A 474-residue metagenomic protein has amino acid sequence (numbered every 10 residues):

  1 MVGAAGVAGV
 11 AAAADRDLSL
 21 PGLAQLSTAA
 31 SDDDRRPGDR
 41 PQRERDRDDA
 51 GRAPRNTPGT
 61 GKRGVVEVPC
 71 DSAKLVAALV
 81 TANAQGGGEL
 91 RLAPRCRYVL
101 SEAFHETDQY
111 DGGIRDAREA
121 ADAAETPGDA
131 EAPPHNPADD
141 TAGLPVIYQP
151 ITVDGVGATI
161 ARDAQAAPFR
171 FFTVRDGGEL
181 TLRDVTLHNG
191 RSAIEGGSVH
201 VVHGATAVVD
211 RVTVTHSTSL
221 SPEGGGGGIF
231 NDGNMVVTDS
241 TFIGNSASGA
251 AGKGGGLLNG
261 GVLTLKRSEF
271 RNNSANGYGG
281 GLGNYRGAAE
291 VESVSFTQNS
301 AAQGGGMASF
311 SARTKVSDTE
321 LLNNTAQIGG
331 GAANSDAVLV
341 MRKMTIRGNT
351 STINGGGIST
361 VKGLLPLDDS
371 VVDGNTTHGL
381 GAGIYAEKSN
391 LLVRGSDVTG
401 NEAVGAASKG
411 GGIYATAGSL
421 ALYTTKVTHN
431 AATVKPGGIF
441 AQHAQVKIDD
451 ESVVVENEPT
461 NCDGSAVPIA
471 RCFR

Functional and structural regions predicted by a protein language model:
G6-L75, R95-R97: Right-handed parallel beta-helix/beta-solenoid
G64-L90, T141-G143: Acidic Gly/Asp/Thr-rich repetitive segments characteristic of extracellular carbohydrate-active and adhesion proteins
V80, Q85, S101-T152, A161-L182 (+4 more regions): Extracellular beta-strand-rich solenoid/capping regions of secreted or surface-exposed proteins that bind or remodel
G88, C96, Q149-I151, A158 (+24 more regions): The right-handed parallel beta-helix/beta-solenoid scaffold, focusing on the short coil/turn and N-cap positions
L92, L100, D116, V146-I147 (+26 more regions): Extracellular beta-strand solenoids
L92, T152-G155, E179-D184, A207-D210 (+12 more regions): All-beta strand scaffolds that present successive hydrophobic residues in beta-strands
Q165-F171, D176-E290: Right-handed parallel beta-helix
N189, I194, T215-H216, S221 (+19 more regions): Residues in short coils/turns that link rungs of repeat/solenoid architectures in beta-rich domains
